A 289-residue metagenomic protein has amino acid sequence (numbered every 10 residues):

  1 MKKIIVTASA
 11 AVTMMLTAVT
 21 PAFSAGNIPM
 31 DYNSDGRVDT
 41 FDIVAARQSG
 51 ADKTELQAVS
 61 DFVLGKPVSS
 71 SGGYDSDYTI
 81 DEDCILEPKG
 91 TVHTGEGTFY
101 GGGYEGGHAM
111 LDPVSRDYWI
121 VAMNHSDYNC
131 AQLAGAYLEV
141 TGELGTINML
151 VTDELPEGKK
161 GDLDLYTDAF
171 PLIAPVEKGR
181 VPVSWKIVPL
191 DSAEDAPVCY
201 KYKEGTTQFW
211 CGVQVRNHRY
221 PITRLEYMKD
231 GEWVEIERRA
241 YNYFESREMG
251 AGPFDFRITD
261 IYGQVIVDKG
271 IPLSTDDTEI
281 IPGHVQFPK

Functional and structural regions predicted by a protein language model:
M1-K2, F209: Structural motif marking the loop-to-transmembrane transition
K2-F23: Sec-dependent N-terminal signal peptides of Gram-positive bacterial secreted proteins and lipoproteins
V12, L16, G73-Y74, T79: Intrinsically disordered, low-complexity serine/threonine-rich segments
T20-M30, G36-R37, C84-K89: Short boundary motifs at domain starts and secondary-structure transition points
A25-G26, Y32-D75: Alpha-helical segments with a strong preference for the paired helices of cellulosomal dockerin domains
D75-K289: Secreted/periplasmic proteins
